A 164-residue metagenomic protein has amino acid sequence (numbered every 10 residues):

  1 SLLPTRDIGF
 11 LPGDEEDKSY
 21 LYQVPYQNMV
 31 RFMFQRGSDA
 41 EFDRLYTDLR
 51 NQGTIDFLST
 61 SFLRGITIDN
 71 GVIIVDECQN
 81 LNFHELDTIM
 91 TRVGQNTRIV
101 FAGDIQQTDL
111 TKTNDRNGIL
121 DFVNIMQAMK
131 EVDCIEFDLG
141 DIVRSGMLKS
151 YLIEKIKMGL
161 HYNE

Functional and structural regions predicted by a protein language model:
S1-V75, Q79-E164: Conserved helicase motor core of SF1/SF2 NTP-dependent helicases
